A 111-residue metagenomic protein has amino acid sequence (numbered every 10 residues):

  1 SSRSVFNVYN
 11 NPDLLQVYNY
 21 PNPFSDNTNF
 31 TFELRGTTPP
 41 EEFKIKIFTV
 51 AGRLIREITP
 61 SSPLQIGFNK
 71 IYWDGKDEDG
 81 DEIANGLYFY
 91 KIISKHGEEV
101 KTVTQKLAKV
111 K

Functional and structural regions predicted by a protein language model:
S2-N10, V17, D81-K111: C-terminal tail/sorting-segment detector
N7-Y20, F24-T49, E57-Q65, N69-K70 (+1 more regions): Glycine-centered coil/turn sites that cap beta-strands in beta-rich domains
F32-L34, G75, I92, K109: C-terminal beta-strand of the catalytic ATP-binding
T49-V50, D77: Short, acidic, Ser/Thr-enriched surface-loop or helix-capping motifs
I55-R56, I83: Generic structural signal for well-ordered beta-strand positions
K70-I83: Signal that preferentially marks extracellular ectodomain short beta-strand elements of beta-sandwich modules
